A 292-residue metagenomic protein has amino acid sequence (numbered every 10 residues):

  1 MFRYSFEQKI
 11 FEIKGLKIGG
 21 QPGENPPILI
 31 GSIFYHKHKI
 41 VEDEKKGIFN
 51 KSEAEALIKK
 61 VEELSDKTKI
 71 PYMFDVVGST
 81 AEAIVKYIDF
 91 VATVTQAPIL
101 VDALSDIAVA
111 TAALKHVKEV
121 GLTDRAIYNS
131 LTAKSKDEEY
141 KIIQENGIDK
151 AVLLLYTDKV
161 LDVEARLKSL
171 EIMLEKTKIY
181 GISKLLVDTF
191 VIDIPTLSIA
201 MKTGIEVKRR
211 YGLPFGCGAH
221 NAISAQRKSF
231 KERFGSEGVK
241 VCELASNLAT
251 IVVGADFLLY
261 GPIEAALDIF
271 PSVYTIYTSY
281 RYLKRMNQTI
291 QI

Functional and structural regions predicted by a protein language model:
F2-A165: Active-site beta->alpha loop and helix N-cap motifs at the rims of alpha/beta catalytic domains
F2-G19, G31, L259-I292: Extended, intrinsically disordered, low-complexity segments
V85-L100, S105-T111, K115-T123, T203-A222 (+1 more regions): Alpha-helix-loop-beta-strand connector modules within alpha/beta enzyme cores
K136-R285: Catalytic alpha/beta core domains of metabolic enzymes, predominantly
